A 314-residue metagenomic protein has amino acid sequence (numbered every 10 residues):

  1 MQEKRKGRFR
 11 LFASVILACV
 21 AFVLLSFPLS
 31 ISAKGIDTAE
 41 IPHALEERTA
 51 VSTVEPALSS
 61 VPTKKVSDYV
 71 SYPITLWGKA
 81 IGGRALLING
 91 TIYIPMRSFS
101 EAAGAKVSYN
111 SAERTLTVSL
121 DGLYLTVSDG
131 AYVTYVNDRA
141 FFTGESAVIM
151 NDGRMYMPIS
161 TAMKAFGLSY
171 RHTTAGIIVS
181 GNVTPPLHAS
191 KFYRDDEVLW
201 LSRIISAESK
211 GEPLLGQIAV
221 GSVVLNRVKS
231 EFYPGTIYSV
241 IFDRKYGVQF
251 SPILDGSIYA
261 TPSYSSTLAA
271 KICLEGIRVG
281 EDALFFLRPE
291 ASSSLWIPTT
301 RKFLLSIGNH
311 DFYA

Functional and structural regions predicted by a protein language model:
M1-Q2, H310: Intrinsic disorder/low-complexity signal
Q2-S14, C19, S26-S202: Primary recognition of N-terminal secretory signal peptides and signal-anchoring hydrophobic helices
P185-A314: Bacterial extracytoplasmic/cell-wall-associated proteins, especially those involved in peptidoglycan
